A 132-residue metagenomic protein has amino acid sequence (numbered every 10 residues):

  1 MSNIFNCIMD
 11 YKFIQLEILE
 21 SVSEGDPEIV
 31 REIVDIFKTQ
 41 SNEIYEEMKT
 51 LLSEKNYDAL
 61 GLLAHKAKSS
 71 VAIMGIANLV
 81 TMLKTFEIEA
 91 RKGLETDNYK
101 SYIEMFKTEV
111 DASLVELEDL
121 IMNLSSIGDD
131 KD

Functional and structural regions predicted by a protein language model:
S2-F13, I33, K38-T39, I44 (+2 more regions): Amphipathic, coiled-coil-like alpha-helical segments
Q15-V22, A90-R91: A short small-residue
L19-R31, L62: Short, charged, low-complexity loops and linkers
G25, M48, L52-A59, M74 (+1 more regions): Short helix-adjacent coil turns
R31, Y57, G61, K100: Conserved HATPase_c
A64, K84-I88: Short linear capping/connector segments at secondary-structure termini
A67: An anion-binding catalytic pocket shared by soluble metabolic enzymes
